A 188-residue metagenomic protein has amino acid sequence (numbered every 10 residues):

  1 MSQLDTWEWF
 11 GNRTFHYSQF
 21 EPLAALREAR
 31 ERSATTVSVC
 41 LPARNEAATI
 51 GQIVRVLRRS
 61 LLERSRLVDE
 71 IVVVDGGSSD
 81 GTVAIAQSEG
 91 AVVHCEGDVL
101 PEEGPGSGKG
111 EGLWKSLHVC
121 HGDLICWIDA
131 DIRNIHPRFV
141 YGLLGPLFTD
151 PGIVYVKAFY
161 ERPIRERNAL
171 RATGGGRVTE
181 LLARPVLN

Functional and structural regions predicted by a protein language model:
M1-R59: N-proximal low-complexity "stem/linker" segments adjacent to membrane-targeting elements
A48-G51, D80-S88: Acidic helix N-cap motif at the loop->helix transition within catalytic regions of sugar-transfer enzymes
Q52-V56, E111-K115, G142: Well-ordered alpha-helical segments embedded in enzymatic catalytic cores
R66, D75-V83: A conserved acidic beta->alpha catalytic loop
S88-H118: Active-site-proximal specificity loops/subdomain of glycosyltransferases
P101-K109, I135-N188: Acceptor/aglycone-binding surface of glycosyltransferases and processive sugar-polymer synthases
I125: Short aromatic/hydrophobic "clamp" motif used to bind/position activated sugar donors
D129-I135: The conserved acidic donor/metal-binding loop of glycosyltransferases
